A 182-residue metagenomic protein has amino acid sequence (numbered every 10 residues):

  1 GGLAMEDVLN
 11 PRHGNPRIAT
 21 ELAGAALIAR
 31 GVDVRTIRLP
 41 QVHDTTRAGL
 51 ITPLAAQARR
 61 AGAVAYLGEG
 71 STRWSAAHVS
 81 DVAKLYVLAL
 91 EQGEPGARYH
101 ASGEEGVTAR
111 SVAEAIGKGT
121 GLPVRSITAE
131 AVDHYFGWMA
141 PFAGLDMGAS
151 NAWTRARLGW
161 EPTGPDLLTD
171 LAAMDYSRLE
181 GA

Functional and structural regions predicted by a protein language model:
G1-N15, L22, A29-R30: Active-site "gating" loop of Rossmann-like NAD(P)-dependent oxidoreductase/epimerase domains
I18, H43-L54, L88-Y99: Glycine/proline-rich active-site loop of Rossmann-fold NAD(P)-dependent oxidoreductases
L22-T45: Conserved beta-loop-beta element that borders a ligand/cofactor-binding pocket
A56-A77, D81, L85: A conserved pocket-lining segment of Rossmann-fold NAD(P)-dependent short-chain dehydrogenase/reductase
S80-L88, E114, L168, A172: Amphipathic alpha-helical segments that line or abut small-molecule/effector binding pockets and mediate allosteric
L85-M139, L179-A182: Mid/C-terminal beta-alpha module of Rossmann-like enzyme folds, strongest in SDR-family dehydrogenases/epimerases
R110, E114, D133-E161, S177: Conserved C-terminal active-site "lid" loop/helix of NAD(P)H-dependent oxidoreductases that clamps the redox cofactor
P165-A182: Amphipathic terminal alpha-helices
